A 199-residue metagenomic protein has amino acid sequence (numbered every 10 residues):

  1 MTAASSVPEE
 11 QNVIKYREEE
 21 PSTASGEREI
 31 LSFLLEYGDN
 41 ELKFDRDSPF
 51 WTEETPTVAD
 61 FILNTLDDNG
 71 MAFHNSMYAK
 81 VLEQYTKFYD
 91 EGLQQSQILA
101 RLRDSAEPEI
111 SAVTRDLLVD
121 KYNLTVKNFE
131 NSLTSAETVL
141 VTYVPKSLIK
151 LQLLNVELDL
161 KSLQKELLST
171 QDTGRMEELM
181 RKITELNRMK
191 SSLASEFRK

Functional and structural regions predicted by a protein language model:
M1-L99, K121, F129, E157: Non-catalytic protein-protein interaction segments used by genome-maintenance enzymes to assemble and couple activities
D67, S76, K80-K199: Bacterial replisome coupling helices
